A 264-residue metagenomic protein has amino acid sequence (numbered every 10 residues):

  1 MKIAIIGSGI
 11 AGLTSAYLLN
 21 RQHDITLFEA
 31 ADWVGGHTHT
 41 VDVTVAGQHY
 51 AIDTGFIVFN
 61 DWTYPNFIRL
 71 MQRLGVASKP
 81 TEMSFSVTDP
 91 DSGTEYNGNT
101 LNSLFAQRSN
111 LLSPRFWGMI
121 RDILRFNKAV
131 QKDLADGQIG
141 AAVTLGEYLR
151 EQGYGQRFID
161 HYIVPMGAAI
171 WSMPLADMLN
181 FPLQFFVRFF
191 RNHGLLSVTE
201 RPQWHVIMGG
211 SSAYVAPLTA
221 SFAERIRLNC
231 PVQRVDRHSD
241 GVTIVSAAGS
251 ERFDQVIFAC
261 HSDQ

Functional and structural regions predicted by a protein language model:
K2-L27: N-terminal Rossmann-like FAD-binding beta1-loop-alpha1 element of flavoenzymes
I6, V232, E251-D263: Short hydrophobic core segments
A11, W33, D263: Conserved Rossmann-like nucleotide-cofactor binding loop
N20-T44: Glycine-rich FAD pyrophosphate-binding loop
T26, A51, K79, R225-N229: General small-molecule cofactor/ligand-binding pocket signal
V41-F67: N-terminal glycine-rich dinucleotide-binding loop that anchors FAD/FMN and/or NAD(P) in oxidoreductases
D61, P65-L183, V187-R188: Mobile amphipathic helical/loop "lid" adjacent to a hydrophobic cofactor/ligand pocket
R188-S246: Helical element adjacent to the flavin cofactor pocket in flavoenzyme catalytic cores
